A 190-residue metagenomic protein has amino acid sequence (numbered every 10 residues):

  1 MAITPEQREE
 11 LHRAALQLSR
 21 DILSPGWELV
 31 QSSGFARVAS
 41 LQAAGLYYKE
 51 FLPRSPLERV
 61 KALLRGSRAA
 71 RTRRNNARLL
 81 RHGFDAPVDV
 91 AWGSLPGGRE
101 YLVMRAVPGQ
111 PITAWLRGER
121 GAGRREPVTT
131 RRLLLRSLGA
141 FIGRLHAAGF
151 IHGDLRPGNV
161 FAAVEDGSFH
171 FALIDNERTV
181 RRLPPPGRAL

Functional and structural regions predicted by a protein language model:
A15-T113, S137-A148, H152: Conserved ATP-binding subdomain of kinase catalytic cores across diverse folds
G98, T130, A163, R181-R188: Catalytic cores of nucleotide-enabled group-transfer and carboxylate-activating enzymes in metabolic and assembly-line
P108, P157, R178: Short, glycine/acidic-enriched loop or turn micro-motifs at the edges of active sites
I112-R125: AlphaC helix of the protein kinase catalytic domain
V128, R132-G139: Conserved short alpha-helix within the protein kinase catalytic core
L155-A162: Hydrophobic residue at the +6 position relative to the catalytic HRD Asp in the kinase catalytic loop
A162-S168: Activation-loop N-terminal segment of eukaryotic-like protein kinases
F169-L190: C-lobe/activation-segment region of protein kinase-like
